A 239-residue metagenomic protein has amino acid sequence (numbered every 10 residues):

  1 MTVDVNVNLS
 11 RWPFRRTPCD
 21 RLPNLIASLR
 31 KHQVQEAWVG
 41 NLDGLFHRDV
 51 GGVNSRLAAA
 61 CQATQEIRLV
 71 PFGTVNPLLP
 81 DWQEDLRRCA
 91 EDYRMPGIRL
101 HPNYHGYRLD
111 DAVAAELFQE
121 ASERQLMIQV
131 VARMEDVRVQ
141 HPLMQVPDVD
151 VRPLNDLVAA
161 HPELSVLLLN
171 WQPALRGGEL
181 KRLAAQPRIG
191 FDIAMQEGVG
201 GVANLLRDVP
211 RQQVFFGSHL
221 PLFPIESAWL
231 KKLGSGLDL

Functional and structural regions predicted by a protein language model:
M1-N8, F14, P18-E36, R87 (+2 more regions): Mid-to-C-terminal alpha-helical segments outside catalytic/metal-binding sites
V3-V7, A37-G40, L69-G73, P96-L100 (+4 more regions): Hydrophobic faces of well-ordered beta-strands that scaffold small-molecule active sites in alpha/beta enzyme cores
S10-P13, G44-H47, P77-D81, H105 (+4 more regions): Active-site environment of divalent metal-dependent phosphoester hydrolases
Q35-E36, R48-D136: Active-site gating/metal-coordination segments in enzymes
D43-G44, R133-M144, P162-E163, L169: Glycine-rich phosphate-binding "P-loop"
V50-S55, D81-A90, D110-D111, Q140-A160 (+2 more regions): Distinct, well-ordered alpha-helical segments
D92-G97, L117, S122-M127, A160-S165 (+2 more regions): Glycine-enriched alpha-helix->loop->beta-strand junction motifs that scaffold or abut catalytic
S165-L239: H/E-rich (His + Asp/Glu) clusters that bind or coordinate divalent metals
